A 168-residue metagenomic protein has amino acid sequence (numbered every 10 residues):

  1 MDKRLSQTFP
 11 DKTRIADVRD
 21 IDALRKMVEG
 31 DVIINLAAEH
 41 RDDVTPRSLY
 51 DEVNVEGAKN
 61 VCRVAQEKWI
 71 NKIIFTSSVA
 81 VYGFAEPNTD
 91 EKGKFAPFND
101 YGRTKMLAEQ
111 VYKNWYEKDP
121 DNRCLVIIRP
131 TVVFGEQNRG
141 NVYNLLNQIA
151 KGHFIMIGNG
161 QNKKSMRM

Functional and structural regions predicted by a protein language model:
Q7-D20: Rossmann-fold cofactor-recognition segment
V18-E56, N60, V64-E67, Y82: NAD(P)H-binding glycine-rich loop region in Rossmannoid oxidoreductase-like domains and their noncatalytic homologs
E39-R41, V79-E86, F95, T131-F134 (+1 more regions): Active-site segment of SDR-like NAD(P)-dependent oxidoreductases
L49-D51, V55, F98-E109, V132-G135 (+1 more regions): Short-chain dehydrogenase/reductase
N60-D100: Conserved Rossmann-fold NAD(P)-dependent oxidoreductase catalytic core, especially the SDR/UDP-sugar
A96-V126: Active-site Tyr-X1-5-Lys
E117-M166: NAD(P)-dependent short-chain dehydrogenase/reductase
